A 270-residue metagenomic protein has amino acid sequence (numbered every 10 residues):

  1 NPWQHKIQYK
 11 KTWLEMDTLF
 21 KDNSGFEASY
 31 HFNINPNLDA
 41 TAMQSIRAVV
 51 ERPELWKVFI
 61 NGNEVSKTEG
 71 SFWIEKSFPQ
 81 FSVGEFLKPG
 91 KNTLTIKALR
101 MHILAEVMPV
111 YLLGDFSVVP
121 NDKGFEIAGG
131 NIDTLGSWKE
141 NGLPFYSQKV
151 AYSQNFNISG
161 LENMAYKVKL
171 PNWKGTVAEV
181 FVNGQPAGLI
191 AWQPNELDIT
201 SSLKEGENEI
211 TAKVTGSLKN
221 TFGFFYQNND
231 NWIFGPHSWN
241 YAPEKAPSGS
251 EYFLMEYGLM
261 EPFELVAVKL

Functional and structural regions predicted by a protein language model:
N1-G25, R52, K67-E75, F81-N155 (+2 more regions): An acidic-aromatic loop/edge-strand motif
F20, S29-H31, V150-S153, Y166-V168 (+4 more regions): Active-site-adjacent substrate/metal-binding segments within catalytic domains of carbohydrate-active enzymes
F32, P36, F81, E85 (+2 more regions): Generic detection of short hydrophobic beta-strand segments and adjacent strand-loop junctions
N33-G62, L94, F156-N183, I210-V214: Aromatic-lined ligand-binding clefts that engage carbohydrates, nucleic acids, or primary amines
R47, F145-S147, L189: Short, solvent-exposed secondary-structure boundary motifs
P53, V58-Q80, E179-L197: Solvent-exposed beta-strand/loop surfaces of large extracellular or lumenal domains
